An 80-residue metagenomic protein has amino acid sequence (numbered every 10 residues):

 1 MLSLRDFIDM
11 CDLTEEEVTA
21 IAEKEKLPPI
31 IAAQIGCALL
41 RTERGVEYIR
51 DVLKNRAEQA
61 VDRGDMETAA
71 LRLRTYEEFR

Functional and structural regions predicted by a protein language model:
M1-V52, L71-R74, E78-R80: Long, non-catalytic architectural segments outside compact domain cores
